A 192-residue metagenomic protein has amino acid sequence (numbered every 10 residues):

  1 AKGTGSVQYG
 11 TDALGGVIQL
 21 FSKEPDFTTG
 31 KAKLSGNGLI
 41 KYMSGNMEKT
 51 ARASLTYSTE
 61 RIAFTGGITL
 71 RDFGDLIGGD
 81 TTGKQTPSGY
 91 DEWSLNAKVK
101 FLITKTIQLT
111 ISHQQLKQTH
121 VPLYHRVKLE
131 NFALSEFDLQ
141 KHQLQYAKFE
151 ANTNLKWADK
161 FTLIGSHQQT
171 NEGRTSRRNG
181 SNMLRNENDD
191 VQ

Functional and structural regions predicted by a protein language model:
A1, G10-G16, K31, Y90-E92: Periplasmic N-terminal gating module of Gram-negative TonB-dependent outer-membrane receptors
G3-T4, K23, M43, L116: Solvent-exposed coil/turn segments that connect beta secondary-structure elements in extracytoplasmic/periplasmic
Y9, P25-L34, R61, T106 (+1 more regions): Short loop/turn motifs that connect adjacent beta-strands in outer-membrane beta-barrel proteins
A13-L39, A51-A53: N-terminal periplasmic accessory domains that precede and gate Gram-negative outer-membrane beta-barrel machines
L14, A32-L34, K49, W93 (+2 more regions): Exposed loop/turn and edge beta-strand positions of beta-sandwich/beta-sheet ligand-binding modules
Y42-D72, T82-H120, K141-N152: Transmembrane beta-barrel wall of Gram-negative outer-membrane proteins
T86-S88, T106-K160, H167-D190: Flexible loop and strand-edge segments within Gram-negative outer membrane beta-barrel domains
